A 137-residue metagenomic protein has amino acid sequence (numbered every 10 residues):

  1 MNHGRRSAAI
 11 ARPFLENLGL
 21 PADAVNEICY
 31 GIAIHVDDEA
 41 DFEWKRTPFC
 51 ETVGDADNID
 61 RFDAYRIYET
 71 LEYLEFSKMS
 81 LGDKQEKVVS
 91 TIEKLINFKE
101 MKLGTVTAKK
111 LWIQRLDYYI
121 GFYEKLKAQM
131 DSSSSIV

Functional and structural regions predicted by a protein language model:
N2-N17: An active-site-proximal "capping" alpha-helix that borders the catalytic cofactor pocket
F14, V36-D37: Short acidic, glycine/Ser/Thr-rich loop/turn "cap" segments at secondary-structure junctions
E16-A33: Acidic/histidine metal-binding catalytic segments
L20, E39-V137: Divalent metal-dependent phosphate-bond-processing catalytic cores, especially two-metal-ion Mg2+/Mn2+ enzymes that act
I28-V36, V53-A56: Short alpha-helical scaffolding segments that buttress acidic/His motifs in well-ordered protein cores
